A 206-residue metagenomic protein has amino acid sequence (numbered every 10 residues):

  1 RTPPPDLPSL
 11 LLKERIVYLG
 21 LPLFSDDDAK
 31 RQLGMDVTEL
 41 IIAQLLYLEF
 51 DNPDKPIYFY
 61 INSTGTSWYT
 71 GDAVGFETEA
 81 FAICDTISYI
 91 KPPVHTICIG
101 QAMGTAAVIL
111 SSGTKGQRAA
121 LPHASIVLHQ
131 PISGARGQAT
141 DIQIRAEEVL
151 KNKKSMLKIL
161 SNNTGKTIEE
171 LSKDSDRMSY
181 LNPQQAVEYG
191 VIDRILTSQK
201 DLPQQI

Functional and structural regions predicted by a protein language model:
R1-I206: Terminal-region recognition feature
